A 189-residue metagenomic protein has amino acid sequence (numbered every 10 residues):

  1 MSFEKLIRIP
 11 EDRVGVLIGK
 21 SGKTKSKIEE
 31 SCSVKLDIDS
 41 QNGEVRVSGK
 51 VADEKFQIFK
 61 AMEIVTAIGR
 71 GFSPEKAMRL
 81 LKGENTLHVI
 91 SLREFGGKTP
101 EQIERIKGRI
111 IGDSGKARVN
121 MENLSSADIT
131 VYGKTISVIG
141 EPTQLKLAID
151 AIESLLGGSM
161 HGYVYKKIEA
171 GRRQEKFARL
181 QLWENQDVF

Functional and structural regions predicted by a protein language model:
M1-F189: RNA-contacting regions in translation and RNA-metabolism proteins, encompassing KH/S1 modules where present
